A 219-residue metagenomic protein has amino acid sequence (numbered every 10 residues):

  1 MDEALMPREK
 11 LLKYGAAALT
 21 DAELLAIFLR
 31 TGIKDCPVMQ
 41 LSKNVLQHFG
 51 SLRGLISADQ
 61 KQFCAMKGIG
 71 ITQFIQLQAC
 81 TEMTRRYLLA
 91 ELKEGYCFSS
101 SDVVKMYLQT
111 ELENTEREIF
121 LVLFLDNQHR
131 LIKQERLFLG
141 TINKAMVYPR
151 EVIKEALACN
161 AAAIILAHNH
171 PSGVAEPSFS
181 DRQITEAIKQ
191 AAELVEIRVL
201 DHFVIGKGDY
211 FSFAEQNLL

Functional and structural regions predicted by a protein language model:
M1-F63: Long, highly charged, low-complexity intrinsically disordered interaction regions that mediate electrostatic DNA/RNA
A16-A17, D21-T31, D35-Q40, Y87-E135: C-terminal extensions
A17, A162, R198: Short acidic/polar active-site loop segments enriched in Thr and Asp
H129, L166, D201: Conserved hydrophobic/aromatic pocket- or pore-lining residues that grip, position, or stack substrates in active sites
L139, E186-L219: Divalent-metal-activated hydrolytic enzyme cores
L139-P177: Short HxH-centered metal-ligating active-site micro-motif
E176-I184: Alpha-helix N-cap and loop-to-helix initiation/capping positions
